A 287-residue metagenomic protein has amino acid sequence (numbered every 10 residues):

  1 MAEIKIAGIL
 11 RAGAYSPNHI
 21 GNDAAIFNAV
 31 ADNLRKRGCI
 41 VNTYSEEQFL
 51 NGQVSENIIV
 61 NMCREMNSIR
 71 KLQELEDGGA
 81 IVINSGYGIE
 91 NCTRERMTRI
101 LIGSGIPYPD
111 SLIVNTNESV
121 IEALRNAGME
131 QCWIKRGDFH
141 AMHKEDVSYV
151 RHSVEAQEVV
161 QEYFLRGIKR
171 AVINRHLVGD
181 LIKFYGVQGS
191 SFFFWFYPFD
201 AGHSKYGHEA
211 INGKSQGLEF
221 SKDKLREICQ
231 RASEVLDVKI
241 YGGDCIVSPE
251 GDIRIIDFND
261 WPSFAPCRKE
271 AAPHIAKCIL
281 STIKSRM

Functional and structural regions predicted by a protein language model:
A2-G13, E76-G79, Y87-N174, V178-L181 (+1 more regions): Active-site nucleotide/adenylate-binding loops and adjacent lid/helix of ATP-dependent enzymes
L10-I113: Conserved N-proximal alpha/beta basic substrate-recognition cap immediately N-terminal to, or forming the N-lobe
F27-A31, I69-Q73, T98, I121-L124 (+3 more regions): Short amphipathic alpha-helical segments and helix-helix/interface helices
D32-N33, F220, E234-V238, V247-M287: C-terminal active-site "lid" helix and adjoining low-complexity regulatory extension at the edge of ATP-using catalytic
E46, A171-I173, I182, V238-E250: A short glycine-rich, hydrophobically flanked beta-strand micro-motif that places a catalytic Asp/Glu for divalent metal
R64-M66, G137-F139, W261: Short glycine-rich anion-binding loops that position phosphate/pyrophosphate groups of nucleotides and phosphorylated
C132, F192, Y241, R254-D257: Protein kinase-like catalytic core scaffold
S148-L236: Phosphate-binding site of ATP-dependent enzymes
